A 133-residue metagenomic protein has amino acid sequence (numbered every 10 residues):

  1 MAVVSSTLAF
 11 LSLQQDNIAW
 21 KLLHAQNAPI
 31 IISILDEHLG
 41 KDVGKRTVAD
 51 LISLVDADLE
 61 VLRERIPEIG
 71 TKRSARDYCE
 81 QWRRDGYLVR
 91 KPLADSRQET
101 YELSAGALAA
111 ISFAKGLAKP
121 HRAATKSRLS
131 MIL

Functional and structural regions predicted by a protein language model:
M1-I30: Intrinsically disordered, low-complexity serine/threonine- and proline-rich regulatory segments
D16-N17, S33-L39, L59-E64: Glycine-/proline-rich flexible loop or hinge segments
A25-K45: Positively charged, polyanion-binding regions of nucleic-acid-associated proteins
T47-L133: Extended assembly-interface/linker segments at domain junctions
